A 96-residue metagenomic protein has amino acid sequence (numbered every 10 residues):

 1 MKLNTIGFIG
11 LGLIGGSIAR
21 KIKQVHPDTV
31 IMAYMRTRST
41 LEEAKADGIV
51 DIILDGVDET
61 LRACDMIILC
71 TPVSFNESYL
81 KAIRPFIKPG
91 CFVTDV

Functional and structural regions predicted by a protein language model:
M1-G56, L61-R62: NAD(P)+-binding Rossmann beta1-loop-alpha1 motif at the extreme N-terminus of oxidoreductases
I9, T94-V96: Active-site flanking residues adjacent to catalytic metal/cofactor-binding acidic residues
V57-T94: Rossmann-like NAD(P)-binding element
